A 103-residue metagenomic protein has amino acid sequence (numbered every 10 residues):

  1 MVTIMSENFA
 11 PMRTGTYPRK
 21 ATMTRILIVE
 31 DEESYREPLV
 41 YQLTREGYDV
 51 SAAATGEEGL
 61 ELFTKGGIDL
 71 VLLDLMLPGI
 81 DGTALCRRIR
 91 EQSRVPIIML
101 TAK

Functional and structural regions predicted by a protein language model:
E7-N8, R13-K103: N-terminal/domain-start alpha-helical segments
